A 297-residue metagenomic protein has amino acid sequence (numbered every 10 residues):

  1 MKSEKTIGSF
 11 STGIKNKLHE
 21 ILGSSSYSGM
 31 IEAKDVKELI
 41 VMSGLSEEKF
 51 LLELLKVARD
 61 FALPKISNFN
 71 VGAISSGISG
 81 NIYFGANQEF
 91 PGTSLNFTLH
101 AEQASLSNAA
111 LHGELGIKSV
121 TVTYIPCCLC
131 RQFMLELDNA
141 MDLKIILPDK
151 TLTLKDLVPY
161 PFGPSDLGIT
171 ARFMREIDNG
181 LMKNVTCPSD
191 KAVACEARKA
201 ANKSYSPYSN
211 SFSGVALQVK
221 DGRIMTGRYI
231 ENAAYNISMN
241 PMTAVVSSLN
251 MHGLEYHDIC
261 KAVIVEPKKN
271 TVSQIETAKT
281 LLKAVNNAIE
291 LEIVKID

Functional and structural regions predicted by a protein language model:
M1-D297: Zinc-dependent deaminase catalytic domain
